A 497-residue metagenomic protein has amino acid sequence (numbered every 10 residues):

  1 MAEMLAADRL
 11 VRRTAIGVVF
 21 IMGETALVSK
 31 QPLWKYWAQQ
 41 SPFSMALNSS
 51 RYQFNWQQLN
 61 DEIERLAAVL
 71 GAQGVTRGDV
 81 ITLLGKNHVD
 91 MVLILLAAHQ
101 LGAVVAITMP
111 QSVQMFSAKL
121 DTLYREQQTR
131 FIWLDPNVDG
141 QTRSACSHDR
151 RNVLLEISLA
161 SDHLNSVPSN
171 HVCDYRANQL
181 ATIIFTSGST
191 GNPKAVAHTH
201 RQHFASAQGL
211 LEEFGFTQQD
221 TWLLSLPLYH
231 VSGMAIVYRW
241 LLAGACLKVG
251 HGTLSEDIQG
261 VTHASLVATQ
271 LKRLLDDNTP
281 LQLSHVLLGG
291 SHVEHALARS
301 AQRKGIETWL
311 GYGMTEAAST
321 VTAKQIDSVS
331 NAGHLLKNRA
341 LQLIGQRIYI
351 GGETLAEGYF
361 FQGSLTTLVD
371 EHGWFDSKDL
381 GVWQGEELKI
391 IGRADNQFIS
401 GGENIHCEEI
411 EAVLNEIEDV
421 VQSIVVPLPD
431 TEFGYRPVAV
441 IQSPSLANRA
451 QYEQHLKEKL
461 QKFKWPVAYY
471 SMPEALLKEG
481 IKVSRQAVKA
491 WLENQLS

Functional and structural regions predicted by a protein language model:
T25-V28, P42-F43, V167-F185, G191-N192 (+1 more regions): Conserved pre-ATP/AMP-binding loop-to-beta segment of ANL
N55-W56, A181-Q208: Conserved AMP-binding A3 loop
A68-S112, N404: Conserved AMP-binding/adenylate-forming
L83, K378-K464, A490: AMP-binding/adenylate-forming catalytic core of the ANL superfamily
F204-T221, L228-K272: Conserved AMP-binding/adenylation subdomain of ANL enzymes
H263-L266, L274-V329, A340: Gly/Ser/Thr-rich phosphate-binding loop
G345-H372, E403-I405: Conserved ATP/PPi-binding loop(s) of AMP-dependent carboxylate-activating enzymes
L460-V483: AMP-binding/adenylate-forming catalytic domain of the ANL superfamily
